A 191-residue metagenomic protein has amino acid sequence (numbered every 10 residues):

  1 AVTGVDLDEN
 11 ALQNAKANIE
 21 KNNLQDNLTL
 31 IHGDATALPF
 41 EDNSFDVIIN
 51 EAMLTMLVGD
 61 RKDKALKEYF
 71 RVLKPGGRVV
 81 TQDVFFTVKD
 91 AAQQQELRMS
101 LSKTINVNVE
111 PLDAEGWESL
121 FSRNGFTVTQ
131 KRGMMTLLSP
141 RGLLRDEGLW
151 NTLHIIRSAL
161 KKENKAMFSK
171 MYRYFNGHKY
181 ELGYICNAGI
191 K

Functional and structural regions predicted by a protein language model:
A1-A37: Class I SAM-dependent methyltransferase SAM/SAH-binding core
T36-I48: A short acidic, Gly/Pro-enriched loop at the edge of an enzyme's catalytic core that lines a small-molecule cofactor
D46-R61: A short SAM/SAH-binding and catalytic strip from SAM-dependent methyltransferases
G59, Q82-F85: Short strand-turn motif at the edge of the Rossmann-like AdoMet-binding core
D63-R78: A short glycine-rich, Lys/Arg-flanked "PGG" loop and its adjoining helix->strand segment in the class I
V84-V107: Short, glycine-/aromatic-enriched active-site segment of Class I SAM-dependent methyltransferases
V109-G125: Short alpha-helix
Q130-K191: Conserved Class I S-adenosyl-L-methionine
